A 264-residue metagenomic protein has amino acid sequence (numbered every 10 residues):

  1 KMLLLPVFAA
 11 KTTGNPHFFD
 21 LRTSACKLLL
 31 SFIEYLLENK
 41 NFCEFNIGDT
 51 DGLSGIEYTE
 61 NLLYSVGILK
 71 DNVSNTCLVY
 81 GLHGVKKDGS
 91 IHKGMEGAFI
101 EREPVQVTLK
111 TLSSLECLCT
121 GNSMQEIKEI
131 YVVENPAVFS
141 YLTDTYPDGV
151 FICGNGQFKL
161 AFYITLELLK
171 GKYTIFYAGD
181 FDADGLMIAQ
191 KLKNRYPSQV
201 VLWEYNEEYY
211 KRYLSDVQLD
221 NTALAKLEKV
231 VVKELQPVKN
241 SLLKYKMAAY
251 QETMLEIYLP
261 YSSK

Functional and structural regions predicted by a protein language model:
K1-C153, F158-K172, D184, Q190-K191 (+1 more regions): Nucleic-acid enzyme cleavage-core boundary/entry regions
K170-L202: C-terminal amphipathic alpha-helical
Y205: Active-site donor-binding loop signature of nucleotide-sugar glycosyltransferases
